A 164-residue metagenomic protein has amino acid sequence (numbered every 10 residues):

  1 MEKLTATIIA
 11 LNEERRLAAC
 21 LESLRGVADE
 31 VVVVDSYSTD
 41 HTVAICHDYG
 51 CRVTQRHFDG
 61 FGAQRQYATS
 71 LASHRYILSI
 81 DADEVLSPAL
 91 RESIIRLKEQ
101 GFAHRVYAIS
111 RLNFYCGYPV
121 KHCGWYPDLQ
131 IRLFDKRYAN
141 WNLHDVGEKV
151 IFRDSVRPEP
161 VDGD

Functional and structural regions predicted by a protein language model:
M1-S23: N-proximal low-complexity "stem/linker" segments adjacent to membrane-targeting elements
K3, D29-E30: Residues at the starts of beta-strands that form the adenosine-phosphate
A18, D40-Y49, A89-L90: Acidic helix N-cap motif at the loop->helix transition within catalytic regions of sugar-transfer enzymes
S23, V27, V33-A44, D81: A conserved acidic beta->alpha catalytic loop
D29, V43-L71: Conserved donor nucleotide-binding strand/loop of the catalytic core
R56, I80-A82: Cofactor-binding loops of NAD(P)H-dependent oxidoreductases, dominated by short-chain dehydrogenase/reductases
A63-T69, R75-I80, S87-D164: Catalytic-site signature of metal-activated, phosphate-bearing donor transferases, centered on the GT-A/GT-A-like
